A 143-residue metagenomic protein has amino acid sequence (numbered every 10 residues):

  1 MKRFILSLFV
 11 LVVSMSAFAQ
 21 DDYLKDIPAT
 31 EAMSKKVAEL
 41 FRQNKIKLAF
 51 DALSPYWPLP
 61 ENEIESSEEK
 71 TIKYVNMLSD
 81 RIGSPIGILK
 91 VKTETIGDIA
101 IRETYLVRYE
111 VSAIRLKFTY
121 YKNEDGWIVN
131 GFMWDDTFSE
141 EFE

Functional and structural regions predicted by a protein language model:
M1-F4: Positively charged n-region of N-terminal signal peptides that target proteins for export
V10-L11: Short, linear, compositionally biased motifs with a strong N-terminal bias
S14-S16: N-terminal signal peptide c-region/cleavage motif recognized by signal peptidases
F18-Q43: Short, low-complexity N-terminal intrinsically disordered segments enriched in polar/charged residues
K25, E31-A32, F50-I99: Short solvent-exposed beta->alpha transition segments
V91-E143: Exposed beta-sheet edge and beta->alpha loop/turn motif
